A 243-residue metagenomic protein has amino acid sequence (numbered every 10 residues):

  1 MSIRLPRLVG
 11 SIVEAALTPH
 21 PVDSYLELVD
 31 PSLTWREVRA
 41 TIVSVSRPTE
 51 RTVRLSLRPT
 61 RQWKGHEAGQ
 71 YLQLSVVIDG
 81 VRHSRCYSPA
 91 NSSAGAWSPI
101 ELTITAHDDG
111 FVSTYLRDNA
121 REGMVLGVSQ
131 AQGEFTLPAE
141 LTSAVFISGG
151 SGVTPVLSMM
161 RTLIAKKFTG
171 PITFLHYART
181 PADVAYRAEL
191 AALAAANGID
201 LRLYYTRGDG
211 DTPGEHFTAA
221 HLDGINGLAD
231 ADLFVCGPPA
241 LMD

Functional and structural regions predicted by a protein language model:
L5-S32, D232-D243: Anionic-ligand-binding alpha/beta catalytic cores of soluble enzymes and soluble regulatory domains that recognize
P6, P19-P21, P31, P59 (+7 more regions): Proline-rich intrinsically disordered, low-complexity coils
L8-H20, T60-Y71, A96-A106, A131-P138 (+2 more regions): Charged, low-complexity, helix/coiled-coil-prone segments
Y25-V125, S129, T142-S143, A178-T180 (+2 more regions): Ferredoxin-reductase
D109, T114-D243: FNR/FR-type flavoprotein reductase catalytic core
